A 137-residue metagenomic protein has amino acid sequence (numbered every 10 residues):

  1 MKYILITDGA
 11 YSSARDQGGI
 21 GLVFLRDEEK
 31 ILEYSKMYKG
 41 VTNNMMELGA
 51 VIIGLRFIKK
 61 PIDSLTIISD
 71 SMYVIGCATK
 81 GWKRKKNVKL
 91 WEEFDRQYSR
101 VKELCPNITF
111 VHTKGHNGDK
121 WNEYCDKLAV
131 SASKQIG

Functional and structural regions predicted by a protein language model:
M1-M45, R56-I58, S131-A132, G137: RNase H-like nuclease fold core
T7-Q17, I52-L128, A132-S133: RNase H catalytic domain
E47, V51: Short, conserved alpha-helix that lines the donor NDP-sugar binding/gating region of sugar-transfer enzymes
